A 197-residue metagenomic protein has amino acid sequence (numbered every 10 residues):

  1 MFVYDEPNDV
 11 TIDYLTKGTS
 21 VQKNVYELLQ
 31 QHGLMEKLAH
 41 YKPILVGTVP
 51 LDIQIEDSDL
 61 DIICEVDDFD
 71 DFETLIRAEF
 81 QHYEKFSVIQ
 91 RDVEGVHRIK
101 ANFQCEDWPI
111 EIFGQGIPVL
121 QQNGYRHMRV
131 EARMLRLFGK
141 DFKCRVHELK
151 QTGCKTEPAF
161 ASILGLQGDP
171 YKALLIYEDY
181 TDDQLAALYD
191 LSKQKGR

Functional and structural regions predicted by a protein language model:
M1-D5, D9-V10, K17, E56 (+1 more regions): Sequence termini and other peripheral, non-core segments
M1-V46: Helical scaffold of the NTase/Pol beta-like nucleotidyltransferase catalytic core
D13, K17-Q30, V66-E106: Metal-dependent nucleotidyltransferase catalytic core
H32-D71: Active-site nucleotide-donor binding segment shared across nucleotidyl transfer reactions
H32-M35, Q90-E94, E106-F113, V146-Q151 (+1 more regions): A general structural signal for short secondary-structure boundary/capping elements
I44-V46, I63, I89, N102-Q104 (+1 more regions): Residues in well-ordered beta-strands of folded domains
E94, I99-P118, G124-Y125, R129: A contiguous pocket-lining binding segment that forms or flanks enzyme active sites
L120-R197: Catalytic cores of NTP-dependent nucleotidyl/adenyl transfer enzymes across multiple folds
